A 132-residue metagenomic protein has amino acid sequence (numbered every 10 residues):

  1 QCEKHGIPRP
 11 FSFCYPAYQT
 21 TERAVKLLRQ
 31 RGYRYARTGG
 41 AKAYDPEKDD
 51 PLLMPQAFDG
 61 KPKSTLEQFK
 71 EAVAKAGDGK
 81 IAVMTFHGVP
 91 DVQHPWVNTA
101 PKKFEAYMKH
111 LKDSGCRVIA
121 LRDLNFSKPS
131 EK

Functional and structural regions predicted by a protein language model:
Q1-E71, K103: Catalytic domains of cell-wall/extracellular-matrix polysaccharide-remodeling enzymes, centered on de-N-acetylation
E3-H5, R34-K48, K70, F86-K132: C-terminal domain-boundary segment and adjacent tail
R9, G77-K80: Residue-level preference for short coil/turn positions at secondary-structure junctions
R29, A76-D78, K112: Anion (oxyanion) recognition and catalysis
G32, D59, K80, L124-N125: Generic structural signal for short, solvent-exposed loop/turn connectors between secondary structure elements
K80-F86: Generic beta-sheet signal
